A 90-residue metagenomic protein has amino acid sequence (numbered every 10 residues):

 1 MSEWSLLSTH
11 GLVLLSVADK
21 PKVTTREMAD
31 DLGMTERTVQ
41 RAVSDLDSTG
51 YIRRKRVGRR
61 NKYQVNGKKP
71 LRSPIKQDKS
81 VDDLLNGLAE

Functional and structural regions predicted by a protein language model:
E3-H10, T24, R56-K79: Short, cationic-aromatic polyanion-contact patches
T9-P21: Short amphipathic alpha-helical interface segments
D30, D47-S48: Alpha-helical residues within the helix-turn-helix
R37: Key DNA-contact positions within bacterial/archaeal DNA-binding proteins
R41, D45: Alpha-helical DNA-recognition elements
